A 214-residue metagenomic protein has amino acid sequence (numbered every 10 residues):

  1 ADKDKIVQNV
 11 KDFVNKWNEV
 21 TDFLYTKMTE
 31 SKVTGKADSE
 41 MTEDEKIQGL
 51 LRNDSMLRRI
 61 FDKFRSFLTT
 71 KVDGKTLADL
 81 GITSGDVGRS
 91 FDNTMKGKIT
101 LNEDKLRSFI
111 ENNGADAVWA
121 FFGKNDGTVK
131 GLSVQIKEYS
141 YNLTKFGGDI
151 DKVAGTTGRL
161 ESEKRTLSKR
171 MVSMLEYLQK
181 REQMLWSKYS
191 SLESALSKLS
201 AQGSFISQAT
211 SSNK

Functional and structural regions predicted by a protein language model:
D2-K3, V153-K188: Amphipathic, heptad-repeat alpha-helical segments used for oligomerization and assembly
K3-K11, K16-R165, Q208-K214: Structural flexibility/helix-modulation signal
M171-K214: Proline-poor, low-complexity alpha-helical tail modules
